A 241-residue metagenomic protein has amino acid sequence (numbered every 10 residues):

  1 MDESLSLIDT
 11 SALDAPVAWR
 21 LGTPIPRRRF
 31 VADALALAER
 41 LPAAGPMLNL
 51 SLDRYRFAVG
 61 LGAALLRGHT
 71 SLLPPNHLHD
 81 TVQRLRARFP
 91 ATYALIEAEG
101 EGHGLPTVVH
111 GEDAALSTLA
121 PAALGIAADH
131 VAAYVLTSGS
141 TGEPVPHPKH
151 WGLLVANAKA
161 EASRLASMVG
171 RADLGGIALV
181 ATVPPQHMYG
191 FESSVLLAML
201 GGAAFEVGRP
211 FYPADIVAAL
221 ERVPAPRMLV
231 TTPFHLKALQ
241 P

Functional and structural regions predicted by a protein language model:
D2-D14, D113-L136, M168-L179: Conserved pre-ATP/AMP-binding loop-to-beta segment of ANL
L5-D9, Y55-L73, Q83, Q186-G201: Hydrophobic alpha-helical segments in the ANL/AMP-binding
S11-L41, D53, K149-G152: Conserved AMP-binding/adenylate-forming core of the ANL superfamily
P24-P26, L124, A132-K159: Conserved AMP-binding A3 loop
A38-H77, I177, A181-P185: Conserved AMP-binding/adenylate-forming
K159-A178, Q186-M228: Conserved AMP-binding/adenylation subdomain of ANL enzymes
A225-P241: Adenylate-forming
